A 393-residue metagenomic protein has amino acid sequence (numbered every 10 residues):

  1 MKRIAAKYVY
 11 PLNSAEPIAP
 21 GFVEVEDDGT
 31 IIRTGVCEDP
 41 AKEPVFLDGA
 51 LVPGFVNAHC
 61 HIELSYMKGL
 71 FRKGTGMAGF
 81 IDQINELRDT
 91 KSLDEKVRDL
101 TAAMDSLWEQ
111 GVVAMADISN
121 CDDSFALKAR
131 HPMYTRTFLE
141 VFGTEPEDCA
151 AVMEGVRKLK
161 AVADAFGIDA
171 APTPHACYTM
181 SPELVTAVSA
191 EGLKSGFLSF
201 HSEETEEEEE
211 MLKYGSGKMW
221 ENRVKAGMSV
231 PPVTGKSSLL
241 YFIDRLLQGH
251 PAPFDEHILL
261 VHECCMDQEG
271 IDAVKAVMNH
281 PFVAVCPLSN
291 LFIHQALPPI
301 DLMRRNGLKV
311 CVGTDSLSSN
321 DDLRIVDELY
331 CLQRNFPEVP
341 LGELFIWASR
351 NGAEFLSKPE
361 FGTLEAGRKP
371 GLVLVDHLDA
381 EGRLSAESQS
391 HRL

Functional and structural regions predicted by a protein language model:
M1-P20, S349-L393: Active-site microenvironment of metallo-dependent hydrolases
K2-A6, D27, C37-G79, T101 (+1 more regions): Replace "His-x-His-based motif
K7, V23, G29, D48 (+11 more regions): Divalent metal-coordination and catalytic microenvironments
A15-V36: N-terminal helical capping/dimerization or prosegment-like subdomains of hydrolases acting on amide or phosphate bonds
E24, A50-L51, K68-P132, E154-A165: Alpha-helical scaffold segments that flank or form the walls of functional sites
P40, S124-H131, M153-F282, H294-V310: Histidine/acidic residue-rich metal-binding segments in metalloenzymes
Y66-R98, R136-L139, E206-D255, L332 (+1 more regions): Active-site gating loops and adjacent loop-to-helix segments of metal-dependent hydrolytic enzymes
M219, P287, A296-H377: His/Asp/Glu-enriched, well-ordered alpha-helical/loop segment that forms or immediately abuts the divalent-metal
